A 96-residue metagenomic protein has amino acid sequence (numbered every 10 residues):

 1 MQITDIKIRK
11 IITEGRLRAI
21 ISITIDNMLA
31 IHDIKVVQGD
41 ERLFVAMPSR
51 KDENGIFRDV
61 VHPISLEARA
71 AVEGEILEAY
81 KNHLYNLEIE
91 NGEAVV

Functional and structural regions predicted by a protein language model:
M1-V96: Single-stranded nucleic acid-binding surfaces, predominantly the OB-fold ssDNA-binding core
